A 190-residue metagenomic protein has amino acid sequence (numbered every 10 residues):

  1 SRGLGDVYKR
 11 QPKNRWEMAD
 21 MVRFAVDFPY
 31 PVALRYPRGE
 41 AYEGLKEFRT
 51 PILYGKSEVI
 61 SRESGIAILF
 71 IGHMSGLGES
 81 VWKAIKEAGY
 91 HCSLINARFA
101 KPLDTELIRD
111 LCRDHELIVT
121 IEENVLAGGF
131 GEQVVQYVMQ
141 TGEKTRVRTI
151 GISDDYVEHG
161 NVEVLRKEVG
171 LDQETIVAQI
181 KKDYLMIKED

Functional and structural regions predicted by a protein language model:
S1-Y8: Short, small-residue-biased leader/transition segments that mark boundaries at the very start of proteins
K9, R23, K46-F48: Active-site core segments that coordinate phosphate-bearing ligands/cofactors across diverse enzyme families
K9-P12, R166: Flexible, glycine/proline-enriched loop segments at strand-loop-helix junctions that form or flank small-ligand binding
Q11-V26: Conserved glycine-bearing catalytic or ligand-binding loops at nucleotide- and phosphate-handling centers of large
D27-D190: Thiamine diphosphate
